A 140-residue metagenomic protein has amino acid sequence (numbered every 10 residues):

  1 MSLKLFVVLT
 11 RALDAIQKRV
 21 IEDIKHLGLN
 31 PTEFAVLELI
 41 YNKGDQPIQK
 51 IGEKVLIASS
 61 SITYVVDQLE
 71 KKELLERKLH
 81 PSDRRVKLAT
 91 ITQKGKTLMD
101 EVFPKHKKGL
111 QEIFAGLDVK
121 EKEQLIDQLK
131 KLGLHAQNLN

Functional and structural regions predicted by a protein language model:
M1-L27: N-terminal leader segment of winged-helix/HTH proteins
V8, R19, A35-E38, T97 (+1 more regions): Pre-recognition alpha-helix immediately N-terminal to the DNA-recognition helix within helix-turn-helix or winged-helix
T10, E38-N42, F103, K130: Short, locally clustered residues in the helix-turn-helix/winged-helix DNA-binding domain
Q17, D67-D127: Charged, amphipathic alpha-helical coiled-coil/dimerization segments
K18-A58: N-terminal helix-turn-helix DNA-binding core of bacterial DNA-binding proteins
L27-T32, S61, T92, L117-D118: Short helix-coil-helix linker/hinge
I48-Q49, S60, D67, K87: Residues within helix-turn-helix
